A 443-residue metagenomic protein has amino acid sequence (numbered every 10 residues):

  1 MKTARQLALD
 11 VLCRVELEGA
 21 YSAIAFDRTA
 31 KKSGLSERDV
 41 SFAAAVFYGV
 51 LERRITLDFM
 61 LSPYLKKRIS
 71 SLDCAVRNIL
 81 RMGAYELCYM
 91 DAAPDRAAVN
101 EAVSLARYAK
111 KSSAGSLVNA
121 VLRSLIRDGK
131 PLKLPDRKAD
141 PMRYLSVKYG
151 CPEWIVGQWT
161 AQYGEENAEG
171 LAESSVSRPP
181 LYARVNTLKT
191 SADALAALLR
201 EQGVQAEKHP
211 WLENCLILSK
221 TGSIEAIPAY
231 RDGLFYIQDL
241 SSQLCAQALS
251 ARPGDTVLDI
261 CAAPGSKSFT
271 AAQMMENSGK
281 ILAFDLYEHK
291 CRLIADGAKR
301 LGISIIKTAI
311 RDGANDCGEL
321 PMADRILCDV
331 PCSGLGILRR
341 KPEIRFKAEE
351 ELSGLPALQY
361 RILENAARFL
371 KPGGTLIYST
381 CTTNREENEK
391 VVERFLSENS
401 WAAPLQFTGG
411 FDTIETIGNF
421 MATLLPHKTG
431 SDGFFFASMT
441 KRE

Functional and structural regions predicted by a protein language model:
M1-E443: S-adenosylmethionine
